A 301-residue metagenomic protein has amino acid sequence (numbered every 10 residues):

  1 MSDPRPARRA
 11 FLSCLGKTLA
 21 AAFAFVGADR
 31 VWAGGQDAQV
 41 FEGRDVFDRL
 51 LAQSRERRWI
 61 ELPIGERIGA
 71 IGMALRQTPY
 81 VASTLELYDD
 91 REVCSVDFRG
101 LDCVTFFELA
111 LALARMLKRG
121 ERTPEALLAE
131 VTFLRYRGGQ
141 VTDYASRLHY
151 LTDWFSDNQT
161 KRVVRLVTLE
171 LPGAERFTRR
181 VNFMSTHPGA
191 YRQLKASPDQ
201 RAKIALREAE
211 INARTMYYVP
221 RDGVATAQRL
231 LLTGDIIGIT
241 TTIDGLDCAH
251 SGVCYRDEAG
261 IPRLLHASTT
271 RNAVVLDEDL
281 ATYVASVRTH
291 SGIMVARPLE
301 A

Functional and structural regions predicted by a protein language model:
S2-A20: N-terminal secretory signal peptides and thylakoid transit peptides that target proteins across membranes
D3-P4, F25-R57: C-terminal segment of N-terminal export signals and the immediately downstream linker at the start of the mature
D45-R55, A82-V93: Acidic/histidine-rich, surface-exposed loop or edge segments in extracytoplasmic proteins
S83-A209, H266: Acidic/His-rich structured neighborhood in mature extracellular/periplasmic domains
Y218-T226: Short alpha-helix capping/helix-loop boundary micro-motifs
G238-M294: C-terminal soluble interaction/assembly domains
